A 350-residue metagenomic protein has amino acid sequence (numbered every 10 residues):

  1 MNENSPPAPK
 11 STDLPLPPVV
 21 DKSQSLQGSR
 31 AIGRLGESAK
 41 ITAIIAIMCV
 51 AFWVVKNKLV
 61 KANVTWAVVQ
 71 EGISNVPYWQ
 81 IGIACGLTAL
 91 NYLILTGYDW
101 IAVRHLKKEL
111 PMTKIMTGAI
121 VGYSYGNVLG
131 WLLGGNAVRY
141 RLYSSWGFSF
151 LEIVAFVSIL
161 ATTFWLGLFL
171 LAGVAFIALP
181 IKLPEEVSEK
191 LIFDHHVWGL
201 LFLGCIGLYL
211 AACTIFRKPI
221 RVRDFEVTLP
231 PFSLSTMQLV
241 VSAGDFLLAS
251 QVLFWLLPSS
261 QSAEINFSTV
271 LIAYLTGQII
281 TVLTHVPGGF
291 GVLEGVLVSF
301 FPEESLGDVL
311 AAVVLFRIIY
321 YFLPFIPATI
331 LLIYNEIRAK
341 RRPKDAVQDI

Functional and structural regions predicted by a protein language model:
N2-I120, A178-V282, E304-L306, L310-A311 (+1 more regions): Predominantly cytoplasmic-facing regulatory/coupling regions of multi-pass membrane proteins
T12-Q24, V128-Y143: Cytoplasmic juxtamembrane interface segments
K40, L142, V154-V157, A161-T162 (+2 more regions): Hydrophobic alpha-helical membrane segments of integral membrane proteins
T113-T117, W131-N136, S145-T162, S305-F316: Membrane-interface alpha-helices at helix entry/exit sites of multi-pass transporters
V121-G130, P258, L275-E294: Transmembrane alpha-helix interface/packing and boundary motifs in multi-pass membrane proteins, characterized by
Y123-L132, A161-I177: Mid-bilayer segments of alpha-helical transmembrane spans in multi-pass integral membrane proteins that mediate
L133-S145, T284-P302: Re-entrant/interfacial helical elements at transmembrane boundaries that shape and gate the permeation pathway
L151, G167, L323-P327: Discrete transmembrane alpha-helix packing/kink hotspots characteristic of Major Facilitator Superfamily-like secondary
